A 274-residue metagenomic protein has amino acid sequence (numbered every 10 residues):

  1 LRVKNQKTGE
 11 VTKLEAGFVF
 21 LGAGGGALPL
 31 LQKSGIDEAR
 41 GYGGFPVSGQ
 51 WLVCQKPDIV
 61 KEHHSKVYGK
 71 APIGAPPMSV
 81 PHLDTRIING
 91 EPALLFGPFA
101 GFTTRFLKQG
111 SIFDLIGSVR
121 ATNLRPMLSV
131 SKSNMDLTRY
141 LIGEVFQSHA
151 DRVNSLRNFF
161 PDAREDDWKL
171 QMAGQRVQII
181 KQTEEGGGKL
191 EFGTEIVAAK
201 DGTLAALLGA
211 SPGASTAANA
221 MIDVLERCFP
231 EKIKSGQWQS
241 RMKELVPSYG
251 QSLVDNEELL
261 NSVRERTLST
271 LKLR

Functional and structural regions predicted by a protein language model:
L1-Q6, L207-A210: Short beta-strand segments that buttress and anchor functional surface loops
K7-F18: Core beta-strand elements of the Rossmann-like FAD/NAD(P) dinucleotide-binding domain in flavoenzyme oxidoreductases
L21, A93-P98, A206-L207: Short hydrophobic-aromatic micro-motifs
L21-D37: Flavin (primarily FAD) binding-site architecture
D37-S65: Central beta-strand plus flanking loop segment that forms part of the substrate or channel wall within the catalytic
D58-N134: An anion/pyrophosphate-binding glycine-rich loop and adjacent beta-alpha core in soluble alpha-beta enzymes
F106-G236: C-terminal catalytic lobe of FAD-dependent flavoproteins
P247-R274: Acidic, Ser/Thr-rich low-complexity intrinsically disordered segments
